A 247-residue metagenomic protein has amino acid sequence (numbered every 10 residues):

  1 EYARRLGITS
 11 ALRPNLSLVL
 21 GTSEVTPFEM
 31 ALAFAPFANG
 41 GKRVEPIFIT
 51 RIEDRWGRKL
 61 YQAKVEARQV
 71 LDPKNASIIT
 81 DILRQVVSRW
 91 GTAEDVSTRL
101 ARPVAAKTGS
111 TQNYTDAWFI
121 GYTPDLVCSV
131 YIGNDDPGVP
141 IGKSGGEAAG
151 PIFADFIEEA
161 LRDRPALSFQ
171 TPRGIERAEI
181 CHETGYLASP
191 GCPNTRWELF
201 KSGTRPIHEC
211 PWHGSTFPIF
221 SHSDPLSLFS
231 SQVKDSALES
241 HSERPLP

Functional and structural regions predicted by a protein language model:
E1-L32: Mid-domain, small-residue-enriched loop/turn segments at the edges of structured enzyme/sensor domains
S10, G40-K42, F217: Hydrophobic alpha-helical elements and their junctions with loops/disorder across both membrane and soluble proteins
G21, E53, F229: Residue-level detector of conserved, well-ordered beta-strand and adjacent loop positions that form binding/recognition
E24-I207, H213: A penicillin-recognizing enzyme superfamily signal
R43, G91, P225, R244-P247: Amphipathic repeat-derived elements
T216-P245: C-terminal functional modules
